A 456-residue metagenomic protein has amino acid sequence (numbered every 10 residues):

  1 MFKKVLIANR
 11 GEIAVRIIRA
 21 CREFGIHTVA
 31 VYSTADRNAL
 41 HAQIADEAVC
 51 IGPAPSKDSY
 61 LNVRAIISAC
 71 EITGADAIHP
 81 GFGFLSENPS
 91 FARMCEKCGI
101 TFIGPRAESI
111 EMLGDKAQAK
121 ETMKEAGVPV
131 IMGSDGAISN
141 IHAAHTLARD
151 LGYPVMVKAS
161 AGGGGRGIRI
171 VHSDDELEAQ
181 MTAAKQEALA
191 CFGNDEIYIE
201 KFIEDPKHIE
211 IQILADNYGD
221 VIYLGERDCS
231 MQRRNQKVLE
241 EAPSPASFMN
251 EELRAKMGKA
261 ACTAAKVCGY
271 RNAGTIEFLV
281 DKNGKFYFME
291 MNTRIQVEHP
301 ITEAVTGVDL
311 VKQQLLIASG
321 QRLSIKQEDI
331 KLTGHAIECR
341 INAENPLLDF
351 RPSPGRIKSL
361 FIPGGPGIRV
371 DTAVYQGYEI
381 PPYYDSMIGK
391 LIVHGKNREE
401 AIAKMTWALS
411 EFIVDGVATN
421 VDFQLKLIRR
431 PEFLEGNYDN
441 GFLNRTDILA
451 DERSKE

Functional and structural regions predicted by a protein language model:
M1, G164-G165: An N-terminal boundary/leader segment
M1-E125, I138-T146: ATP-binding N-terminal substructure of ATP-dependent carboxylate-amine bond-forming enzymes
I7-E23, A48, E71-T73, G104 (+4 more regions): ATP-dependent carboxylate activation and anion-phosphoryl transfer catalytic cores that bind Mg-ATP to form
V29, H79, T101-I103, I131 (+3 more regions): Structural detector of well-ordered beta-strand residues that form the stable sheet scaffold of enzyme domains
E47-V49, E111, P129-A137, I168-R169 (+1 more regions): Structural signal for short hydrophobic segments within the conserved structured cores of catalytic domains across
T122-I131, Y153-P154: A polyampholytic, Gly/Pro-enriched intrinsically disordered region
T146-M156: Acidic/histidine-enriched active-site and ligand-binding environments that engage anionic O-linkages
